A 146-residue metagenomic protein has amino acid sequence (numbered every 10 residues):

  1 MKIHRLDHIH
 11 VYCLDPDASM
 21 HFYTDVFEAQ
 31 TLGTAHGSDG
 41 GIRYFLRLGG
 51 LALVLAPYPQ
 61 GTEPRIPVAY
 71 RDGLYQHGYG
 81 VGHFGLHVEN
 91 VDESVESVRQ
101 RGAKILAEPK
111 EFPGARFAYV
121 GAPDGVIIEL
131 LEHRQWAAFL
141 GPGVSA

Functional and structural regions predicted by a protein language model:
M1-L6, C13-G33, R47-L106, G121-A146: Glyoxalase I/VOC metalloenzyme domain signal
H36, K110-E111: Surface loop/turn motifs at the tips and blade-to-blade linkers of beta-strand repeat domains
D39: A short beta-loop-beta micro-motif enriched in histidine and acidic residues
I42-R43, A107, F117: Short, acidic/polar N-cap/turn motifs at the starts of alpha helices
P113-A115: Short, small/polar residue-rich loop motifs at catalytic or cofactor-binding pockets
